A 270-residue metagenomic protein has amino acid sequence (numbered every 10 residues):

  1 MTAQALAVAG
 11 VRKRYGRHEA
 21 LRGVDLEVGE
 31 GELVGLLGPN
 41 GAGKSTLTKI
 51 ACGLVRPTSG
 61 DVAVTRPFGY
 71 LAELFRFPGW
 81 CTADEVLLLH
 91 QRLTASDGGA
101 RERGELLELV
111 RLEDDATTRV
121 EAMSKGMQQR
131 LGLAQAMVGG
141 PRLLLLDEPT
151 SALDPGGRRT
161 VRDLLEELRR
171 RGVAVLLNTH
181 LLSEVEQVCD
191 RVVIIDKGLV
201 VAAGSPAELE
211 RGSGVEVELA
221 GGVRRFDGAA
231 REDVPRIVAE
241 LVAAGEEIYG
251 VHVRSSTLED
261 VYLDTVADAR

Functional and structural regions predicted by a protein language model:
M1-T2, A269: Actinobacteria-biased recognition of intrinsically disordered, low-complexity terminal regions
A5-V8, K13-D196, A202: ABC transporter nucleotide-binding domains
E208-R270: Short, charged/small-residue-rich alpha-helical element at the C-terminal edge of ABC transporter nucleotide-binding
